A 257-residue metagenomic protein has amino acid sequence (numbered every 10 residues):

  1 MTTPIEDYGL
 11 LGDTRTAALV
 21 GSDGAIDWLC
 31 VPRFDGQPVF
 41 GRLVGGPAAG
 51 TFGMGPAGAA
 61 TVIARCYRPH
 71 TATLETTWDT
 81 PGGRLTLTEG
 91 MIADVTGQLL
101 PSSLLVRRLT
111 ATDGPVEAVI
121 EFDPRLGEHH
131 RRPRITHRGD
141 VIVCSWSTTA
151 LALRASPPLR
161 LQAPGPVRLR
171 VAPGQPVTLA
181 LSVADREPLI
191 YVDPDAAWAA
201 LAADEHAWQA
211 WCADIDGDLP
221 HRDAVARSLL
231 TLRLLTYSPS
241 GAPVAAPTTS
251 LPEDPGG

Functional and structural regions predicted by a protein language model:
M1-G257: Acidic, mature catalytic/reactive cores of soluble proteins
